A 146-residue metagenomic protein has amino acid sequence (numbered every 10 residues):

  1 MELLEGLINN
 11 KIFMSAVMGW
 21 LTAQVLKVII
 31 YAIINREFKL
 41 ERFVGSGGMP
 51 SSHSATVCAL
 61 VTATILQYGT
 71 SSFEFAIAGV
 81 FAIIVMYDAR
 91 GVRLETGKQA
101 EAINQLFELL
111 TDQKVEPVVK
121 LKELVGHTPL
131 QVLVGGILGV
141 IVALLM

Functional and structural regions predicted by a protein language model:
M1-V25, I33-R36: Helix-loop-helix hairpins and the membrane-proximal interhelical loops of multi-pass alpha-helical transport proteins
L21, V25, F38-M146: Membrane-embedded catalytic cores of phosphoryl/pyrophosphoryl-handling enzymes
